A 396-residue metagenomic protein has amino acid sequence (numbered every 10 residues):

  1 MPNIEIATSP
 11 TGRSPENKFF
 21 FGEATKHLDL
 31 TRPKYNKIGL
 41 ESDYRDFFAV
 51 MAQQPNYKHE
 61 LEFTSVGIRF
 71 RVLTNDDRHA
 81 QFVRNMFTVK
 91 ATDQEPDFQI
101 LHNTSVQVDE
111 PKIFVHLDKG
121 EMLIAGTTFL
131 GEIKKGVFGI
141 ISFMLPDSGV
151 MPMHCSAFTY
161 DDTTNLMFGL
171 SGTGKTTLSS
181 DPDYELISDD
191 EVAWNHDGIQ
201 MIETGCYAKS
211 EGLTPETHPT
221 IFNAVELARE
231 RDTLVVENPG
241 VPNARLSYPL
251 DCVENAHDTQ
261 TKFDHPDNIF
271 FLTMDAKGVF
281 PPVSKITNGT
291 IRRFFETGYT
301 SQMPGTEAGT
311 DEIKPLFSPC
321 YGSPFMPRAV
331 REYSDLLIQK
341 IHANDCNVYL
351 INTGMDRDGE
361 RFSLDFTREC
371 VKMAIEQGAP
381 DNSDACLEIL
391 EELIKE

Functional and structural regions predicted by a protein language model:
M1-T164, F168, P182, N195-E396: A noncatalytic interaction/capping subdomain that flanks phosphate/NTP-handling catalytic cores
S171-G172: Walker A (P-loop) phosphate-binding loop of P-loop NTPases
K175: Conserved lysine of the Walker
L178-S179: Post-Walker A alpha-helix
I187-D197: Glycine-rich loop(s) and the adjacent beta-strand/alpha-helix scaffold that form part
